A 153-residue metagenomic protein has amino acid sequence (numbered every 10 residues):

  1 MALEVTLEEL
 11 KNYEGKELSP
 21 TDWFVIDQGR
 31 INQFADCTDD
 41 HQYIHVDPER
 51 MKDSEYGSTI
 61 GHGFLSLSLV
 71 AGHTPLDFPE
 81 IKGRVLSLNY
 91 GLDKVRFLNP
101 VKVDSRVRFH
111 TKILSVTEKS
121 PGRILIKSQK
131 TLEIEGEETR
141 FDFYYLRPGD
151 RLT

Functional and structural regions predicted by a protein language model:
M1-Y13, P100-T153: HotDog/MaoC-like acyl-thioester-processing domains
A2-Y90: Hot-dog-fold acyl-thioester-processing enzymes
G57, L98-N99: Short, surface-exposed secondary-structure edge patches
L92-F97: Short alpha-helix capping/helix-loop boundary micro-motifs
